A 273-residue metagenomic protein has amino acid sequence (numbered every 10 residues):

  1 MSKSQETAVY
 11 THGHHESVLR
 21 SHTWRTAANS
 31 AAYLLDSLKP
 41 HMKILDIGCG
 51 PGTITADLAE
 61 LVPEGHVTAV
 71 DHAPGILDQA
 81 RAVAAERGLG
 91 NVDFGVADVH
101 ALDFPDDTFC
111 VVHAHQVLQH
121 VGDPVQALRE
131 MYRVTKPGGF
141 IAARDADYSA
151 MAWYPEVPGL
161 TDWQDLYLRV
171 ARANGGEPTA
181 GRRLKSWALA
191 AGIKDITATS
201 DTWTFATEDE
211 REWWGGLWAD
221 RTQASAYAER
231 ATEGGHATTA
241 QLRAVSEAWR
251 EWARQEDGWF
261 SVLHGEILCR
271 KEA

Functional and structural regions predicted by a protein language model:
S2-T26: Class I SAM-dependent methyltransferase Rossmann-like catalytic core, especially the SAM/SAH-binding loop
E6, K43-I47, P51-A101: Class I SAM-dependent methyltransferase SAM/SAH-binding core
T23-M42, D57, L61: Conserved alpha-helix/loop element of class I SAM-dependent methyltransferases that forms part of the SAM/SAH-binding
H100-V111: A short acidic, Gly/Pro-enriched loop at the edge of an enzyme's catalytic core that lines a small-molecule cofactor
C110-D123: A short SAM/SAH-binding and catalytic strip from SAM-dependent methyltransferases
V125-F140: A short glycine-rich, Lys/Arg-flanked "PGG" loop and its adjoining helix->strand segment in the class I
A142-R211: Conserved catalytic/acceptor-binding region of the Class I
L189, D195-A273: Conserved Class I S-adenosyl-L-methionine
